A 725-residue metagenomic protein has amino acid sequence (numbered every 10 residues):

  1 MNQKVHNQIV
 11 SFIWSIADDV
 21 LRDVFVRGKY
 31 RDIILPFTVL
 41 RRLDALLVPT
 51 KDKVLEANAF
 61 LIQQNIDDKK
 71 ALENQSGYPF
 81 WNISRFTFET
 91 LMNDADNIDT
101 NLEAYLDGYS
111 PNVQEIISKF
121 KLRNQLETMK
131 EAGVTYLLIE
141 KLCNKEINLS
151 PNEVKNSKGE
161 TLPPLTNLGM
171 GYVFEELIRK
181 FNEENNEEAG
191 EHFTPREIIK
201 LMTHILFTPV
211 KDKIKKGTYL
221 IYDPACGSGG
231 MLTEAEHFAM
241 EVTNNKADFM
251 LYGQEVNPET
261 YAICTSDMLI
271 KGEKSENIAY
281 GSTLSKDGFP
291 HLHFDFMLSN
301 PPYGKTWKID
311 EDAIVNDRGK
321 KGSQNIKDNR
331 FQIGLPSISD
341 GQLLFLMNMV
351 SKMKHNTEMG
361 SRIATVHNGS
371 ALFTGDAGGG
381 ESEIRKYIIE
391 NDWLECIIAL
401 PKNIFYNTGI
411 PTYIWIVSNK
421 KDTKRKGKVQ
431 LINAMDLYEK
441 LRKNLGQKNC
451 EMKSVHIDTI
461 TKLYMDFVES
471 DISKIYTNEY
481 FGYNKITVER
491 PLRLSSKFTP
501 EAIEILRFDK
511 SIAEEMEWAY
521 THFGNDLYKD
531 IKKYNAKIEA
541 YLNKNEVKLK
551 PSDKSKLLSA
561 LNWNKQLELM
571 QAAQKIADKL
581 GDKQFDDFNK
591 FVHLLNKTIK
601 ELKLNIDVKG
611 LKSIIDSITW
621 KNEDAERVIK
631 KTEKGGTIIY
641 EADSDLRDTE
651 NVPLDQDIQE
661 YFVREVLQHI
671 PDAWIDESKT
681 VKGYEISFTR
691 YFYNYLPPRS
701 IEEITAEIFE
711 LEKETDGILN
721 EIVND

Functional and structural regions predicted by a protein language model:
M1-V210, N277-G288, A399-K402, K426-N433 (+1 more regions): Non-catalytic, mostly N-terminal accessory regions of nucleic-acid modification and defense proteins
K29-R42, Q332-V417, I708: Conserved Class I SAM-dependent methyltransferase catalytic core
N182, N244, K274-I278, S323-N329 (+3 more regions): Short acidic (Asp/Glu) and glycine-rich catalytic loops that position anionic groups and cofactors
E188-S299, Y303-K320, L343, N368-S370 (+6 more regions): Conserved S-adenosyl-L-methionine
T233, A262, S299-P301, L343-M347 (+13 more regions): Feature representing long, continuous alpha-helical segments
W307-D310, T357-R362, F373-D376, I397-I398 (+4 more regions): Extended hydrophobic-aromatic, low-complexity segments
D312-D317, S323, D328-D340, S370-G380 (+4 more regions): Short, contiguous acidic/charged loop-to-helix segments that flank catalytic cores in large enzymes
Y406-R507: Flexible, glycine-/basic-rich loop-and-beta segments that form/coincide with the SAM-dependent methyltransferase
